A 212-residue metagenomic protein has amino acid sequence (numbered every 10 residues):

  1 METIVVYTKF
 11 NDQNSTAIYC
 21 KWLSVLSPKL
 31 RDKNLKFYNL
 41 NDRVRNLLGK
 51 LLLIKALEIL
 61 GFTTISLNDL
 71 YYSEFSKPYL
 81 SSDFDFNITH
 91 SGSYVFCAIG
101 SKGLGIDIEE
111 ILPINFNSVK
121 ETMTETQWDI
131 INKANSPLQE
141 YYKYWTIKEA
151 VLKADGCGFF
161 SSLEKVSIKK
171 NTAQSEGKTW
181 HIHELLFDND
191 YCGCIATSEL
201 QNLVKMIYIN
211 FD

Functional and structural regions predicted by a protein language model:
M1-D212: Core catalytic alpha/beta fold that binds nucleotide/phospho-ligands
